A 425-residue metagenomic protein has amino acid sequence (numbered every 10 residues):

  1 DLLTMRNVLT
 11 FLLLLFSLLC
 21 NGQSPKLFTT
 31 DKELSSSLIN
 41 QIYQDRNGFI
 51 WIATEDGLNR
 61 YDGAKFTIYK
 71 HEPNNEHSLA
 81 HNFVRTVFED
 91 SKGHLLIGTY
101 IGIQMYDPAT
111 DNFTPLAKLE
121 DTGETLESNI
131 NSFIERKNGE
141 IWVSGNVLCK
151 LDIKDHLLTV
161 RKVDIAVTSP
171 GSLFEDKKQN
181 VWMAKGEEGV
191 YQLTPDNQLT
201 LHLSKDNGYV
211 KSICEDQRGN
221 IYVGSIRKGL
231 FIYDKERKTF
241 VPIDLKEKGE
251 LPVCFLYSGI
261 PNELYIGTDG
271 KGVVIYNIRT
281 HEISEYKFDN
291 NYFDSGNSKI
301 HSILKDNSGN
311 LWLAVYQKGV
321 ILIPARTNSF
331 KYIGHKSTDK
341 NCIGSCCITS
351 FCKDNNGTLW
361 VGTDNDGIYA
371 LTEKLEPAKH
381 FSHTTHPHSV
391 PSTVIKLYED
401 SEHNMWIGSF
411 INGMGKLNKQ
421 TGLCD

Functional and structural regions predicted by a protein language model:
D1-D425: Carboxylate-rich, polar loop motifs that coordinate divalent cations or form catalytic acidic clusters
